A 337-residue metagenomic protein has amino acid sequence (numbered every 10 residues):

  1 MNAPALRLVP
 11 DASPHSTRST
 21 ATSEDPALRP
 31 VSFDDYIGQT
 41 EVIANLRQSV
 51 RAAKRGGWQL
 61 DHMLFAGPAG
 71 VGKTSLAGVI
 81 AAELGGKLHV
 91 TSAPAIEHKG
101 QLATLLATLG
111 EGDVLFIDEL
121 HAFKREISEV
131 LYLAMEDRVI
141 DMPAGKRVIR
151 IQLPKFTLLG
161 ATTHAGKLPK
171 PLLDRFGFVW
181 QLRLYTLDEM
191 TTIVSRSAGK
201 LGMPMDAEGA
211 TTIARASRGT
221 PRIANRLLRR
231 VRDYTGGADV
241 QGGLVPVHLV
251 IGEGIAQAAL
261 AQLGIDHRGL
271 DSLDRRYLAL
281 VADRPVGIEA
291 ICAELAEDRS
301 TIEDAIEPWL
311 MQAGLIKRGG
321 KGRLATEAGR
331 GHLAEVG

Functional and structural regions predicted by a protein language model:
S23-P68, A103, E208, I213: Pre-Walker A (pre-P-loop) alpha-helix and adjacent loop at the N terminus of AAA/AAA+ ATPase modules, a conserved
R51-A93, T104-E111, Y132, T163: Walker A/P-loop
I80, K99, D113-D141, A165-R175: Conserved AAA+/SF3 P-loop NTPase catalytic/coupling segment centered on the Walker-B
K167-L201, A207-R215, R226: Conserved AAA+ ATPase core "coupling" helix
D206, S217-R232, L249-I251, L270-S272 (+2 more regions): The conserved phosphate-sensing helix
T211-A216, R222-G237, R276-A279, A290 (+1 more regions): C-terminal helical "lid" of AAA+/P-loop NTPase domains
Y234-G264, D274, A325-A328: Conserved C-terminal helix/linker of AAA+ ATPases
A279-G337: Terminal-proximal interaction/regulatory segments of ATP-powered molecular machines
